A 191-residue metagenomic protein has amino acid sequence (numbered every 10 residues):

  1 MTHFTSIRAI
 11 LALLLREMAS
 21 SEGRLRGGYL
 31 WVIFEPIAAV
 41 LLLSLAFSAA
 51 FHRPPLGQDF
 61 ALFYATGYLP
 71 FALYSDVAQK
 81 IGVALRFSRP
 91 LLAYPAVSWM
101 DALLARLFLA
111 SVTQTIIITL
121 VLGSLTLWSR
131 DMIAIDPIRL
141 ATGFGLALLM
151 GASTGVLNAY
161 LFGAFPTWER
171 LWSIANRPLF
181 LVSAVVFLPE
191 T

Functional and structural regions predicted by a protein language model:
M1-T191: Hydrophobic transmembrane alpha-helices and immediately adjacent juxtamembrane helices of multi-pass inner-membrane
